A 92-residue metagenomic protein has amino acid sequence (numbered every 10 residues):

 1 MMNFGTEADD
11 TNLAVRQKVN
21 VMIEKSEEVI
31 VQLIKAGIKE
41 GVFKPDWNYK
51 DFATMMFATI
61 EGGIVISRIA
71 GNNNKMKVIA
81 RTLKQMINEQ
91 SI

Functional and structural regions predicted by a protein language model:
M1-A14: Amphipathic alpha-helical segments used for helix-helix packing
T11-A14, I34-K35, K44: A short alpha-helix capping/helix-coil boundary motif
A14-Q17, V78: Generic recognition of short, well-ordered alpha-helical segments
Q17-M22, K39-M55, N74: All-alpha amphipathic helical-bundle segments outside canonical DNA-binding/catalytic cores that form hydrophobic
E24-E40, T59, I66-I92: C-terminal peripheral helix-coil segments that are non-catalytic and often amphipathic
A53, E61-G62: Alpha-helical structural signal
